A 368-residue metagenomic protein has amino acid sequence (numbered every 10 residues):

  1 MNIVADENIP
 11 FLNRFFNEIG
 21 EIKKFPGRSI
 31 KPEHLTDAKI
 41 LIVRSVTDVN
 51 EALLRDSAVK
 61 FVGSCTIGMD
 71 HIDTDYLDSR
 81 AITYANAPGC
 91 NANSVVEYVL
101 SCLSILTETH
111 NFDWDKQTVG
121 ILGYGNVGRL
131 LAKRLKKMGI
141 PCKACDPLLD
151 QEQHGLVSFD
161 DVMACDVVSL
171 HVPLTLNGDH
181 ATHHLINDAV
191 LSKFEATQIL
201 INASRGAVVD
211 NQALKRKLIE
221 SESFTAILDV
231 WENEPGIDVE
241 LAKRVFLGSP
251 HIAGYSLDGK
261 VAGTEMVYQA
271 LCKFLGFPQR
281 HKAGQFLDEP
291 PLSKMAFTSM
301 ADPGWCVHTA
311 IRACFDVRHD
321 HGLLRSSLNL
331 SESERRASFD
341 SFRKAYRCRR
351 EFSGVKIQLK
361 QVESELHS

Functional and structural regions predicted by a protein language model:
M1-A38: N-terminal glycine-/charge-rich "phosphate-binding" loop or analogous flexible N-terminal tail
D6, V43-R44, C65, S169-L174 (+1 more regions): Short, well-ordered coil/turn residues at beta-beta hairpins and beta-strand->alpha-helix junctions within
E7, P88, V96, D115-K136: Glycine-rich adenosine-cofactor-binding loop
P10, K137-H154: NAD(P)-binding Rossmann-fold cofactor-contacting core
K39-N111: Phosphate/diphosphate ligand-binding glycine-rich loop within oxidoreductases
V49, L149-V239: Rossmann-like adenosine-cofactor binding region
V96-F112, K137-M138, E265-L275: Oxidoreductase and adenylate-handling cofactor-binding alpha/beta cores
T197, R205-L366: Rossmann-like dinucleotide-binding domain for NAD(H)/NADP(H)
